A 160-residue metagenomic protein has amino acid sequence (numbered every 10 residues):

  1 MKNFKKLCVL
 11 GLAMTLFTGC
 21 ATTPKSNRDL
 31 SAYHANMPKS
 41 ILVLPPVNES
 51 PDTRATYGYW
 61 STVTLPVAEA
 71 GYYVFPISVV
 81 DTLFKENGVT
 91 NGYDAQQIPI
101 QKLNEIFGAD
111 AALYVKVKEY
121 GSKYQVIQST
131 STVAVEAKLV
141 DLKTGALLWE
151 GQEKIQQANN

Functional and structural regions predicted by a protein language model:
M1-V9: Bacterial N-terminal signal peptides that target proteins for export
L16-G19: C-terminal motif of bacterial Sec signal peptides marking the signal peptidase cleavage site
A21-P24: Bacterial signal peptide processing site
D29-P51: Post-signal peptide N-terminal segment of mature Sec-exported envelope proteins
P38-S40, S50-Y114, A146, E150: N-terminal segment of the mature soluble domain
S40-P45, A112-K118, T132-K138, E150-Q152: Soluble periplasmic/extracytoplasmic beta-strand elements of cell-envelope proteins
S122-V126: Extracytoplasmic/secreted cell-surface and envelope-processing proteins
A134, D141-N160: Short secondary-structure boundary motifs at beta->alpha junctions and helix caps
